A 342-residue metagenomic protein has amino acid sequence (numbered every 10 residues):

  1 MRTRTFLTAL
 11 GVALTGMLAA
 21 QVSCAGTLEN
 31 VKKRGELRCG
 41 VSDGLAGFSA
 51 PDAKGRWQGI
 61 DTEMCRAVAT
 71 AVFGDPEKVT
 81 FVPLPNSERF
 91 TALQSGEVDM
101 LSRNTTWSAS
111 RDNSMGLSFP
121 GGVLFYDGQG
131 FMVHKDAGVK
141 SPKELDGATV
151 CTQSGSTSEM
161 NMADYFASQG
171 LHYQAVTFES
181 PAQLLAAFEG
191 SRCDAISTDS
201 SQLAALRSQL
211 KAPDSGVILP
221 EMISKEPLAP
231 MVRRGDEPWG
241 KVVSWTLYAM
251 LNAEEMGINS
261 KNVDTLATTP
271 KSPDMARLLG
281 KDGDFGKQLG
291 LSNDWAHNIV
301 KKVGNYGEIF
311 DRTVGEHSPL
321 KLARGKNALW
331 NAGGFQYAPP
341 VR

Functional and structural regions predicted by a protein language model:
M1-L10: Bacterial N-terminal signal peptides that target proteins for export
A20-V22: N-terminal signal peptide c-region/cleavage motif recognized by signal peptidases
K32-E36, A69-E77, Q94-V98, T106 (+7 more regions): Sec-exported extracytoplasmic/periplasmic mature domains
K32-S102, L291, Y306, L329 (+1 more regions): Extracytoplasmic small-molecule ligand-binding "clamshell" domains of the periplasmic binding protein/Venus flytrap
R38-G47, W57-V72, D127-Q183: Bilobed "Venus flytrap"/periplasmic-binding protein-like clamshell domains and structurally analogous long
E63-R66, T70-V72, K135-V139, K143 (+6 more regions): Extended ligand-binding regions for polar small-molecule ligands
R66, T70, G74, K78-E144 (+2 more regions): Acidic, polar ligand-binding/catalytic clefts
L279-R342: C-terminal functional modules
